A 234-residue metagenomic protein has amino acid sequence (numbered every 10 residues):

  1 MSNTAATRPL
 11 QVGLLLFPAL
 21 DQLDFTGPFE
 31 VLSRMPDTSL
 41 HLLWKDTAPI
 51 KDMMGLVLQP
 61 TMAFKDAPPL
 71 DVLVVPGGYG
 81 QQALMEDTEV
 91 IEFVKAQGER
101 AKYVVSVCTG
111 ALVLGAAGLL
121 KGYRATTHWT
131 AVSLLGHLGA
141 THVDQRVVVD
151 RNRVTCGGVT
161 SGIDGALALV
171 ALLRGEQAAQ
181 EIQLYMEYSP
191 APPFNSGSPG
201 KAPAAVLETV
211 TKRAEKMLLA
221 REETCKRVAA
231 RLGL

Functional and structural regions predicted by a protein language model:
M1-V104, L112-A116, V132-L134, H142-D144 (+1 more regions): Extended, subdomain-level signal for the structured scaffold at the beginning of enzyme domains
D24, G158-G165: Catalytic-loop motifs flanking and including active-site residues across diverse enzymes
M85-T88, T126, G157: Residues at secondary-structure transition points
V104-V105, T126, V143, V154: Structural detector of well-ordered beta-strand residues that form the stable sheet scaffold of enzyme domains
L120-V147: A conserved active-site-flanking secondary-structure segment within enzyme catalytic domains
N152-G158: A short glycine-threonine-serine/GTX helix/turn-capping micro-motif
